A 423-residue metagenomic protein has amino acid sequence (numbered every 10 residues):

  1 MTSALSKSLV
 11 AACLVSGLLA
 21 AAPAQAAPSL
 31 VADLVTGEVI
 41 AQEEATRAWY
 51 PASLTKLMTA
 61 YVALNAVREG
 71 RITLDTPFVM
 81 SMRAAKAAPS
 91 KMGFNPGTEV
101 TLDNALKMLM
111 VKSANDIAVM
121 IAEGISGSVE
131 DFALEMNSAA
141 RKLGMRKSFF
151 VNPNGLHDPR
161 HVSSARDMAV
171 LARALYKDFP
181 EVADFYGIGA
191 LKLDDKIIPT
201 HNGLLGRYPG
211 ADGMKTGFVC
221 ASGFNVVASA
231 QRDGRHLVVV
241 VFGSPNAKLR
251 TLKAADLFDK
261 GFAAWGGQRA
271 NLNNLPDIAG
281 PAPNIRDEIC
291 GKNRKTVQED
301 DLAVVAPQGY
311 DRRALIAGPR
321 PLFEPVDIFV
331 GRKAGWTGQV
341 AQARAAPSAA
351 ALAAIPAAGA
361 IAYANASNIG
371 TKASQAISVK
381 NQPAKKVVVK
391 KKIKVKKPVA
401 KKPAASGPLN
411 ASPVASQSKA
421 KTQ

Functional and structural regions predicted by a protein language model:
M1-A11: Bacterial N-terminal signal peptides that target proteins for export
T2, S16-R166, R173-Y176: Active-site-adjacent loops and short helices of periplasmic peptidoglycan-processing enzymes
A4, S53, A247-R250: Short alpha-helical segments used as structural interaction elements across diverse proteins
L9, C13, L18, A22-P23 (+5 more regions): Generic low-complexity, intrinsically disordered sequence content enriched in small uncharged/hydrophobic residues
F149, P153, H157-V162, R166-K390 (+1 more regions): Domain-terminus/edge residues, biased toward the C-terminal soluble/receptor-binding domains of extracytoplasmic
